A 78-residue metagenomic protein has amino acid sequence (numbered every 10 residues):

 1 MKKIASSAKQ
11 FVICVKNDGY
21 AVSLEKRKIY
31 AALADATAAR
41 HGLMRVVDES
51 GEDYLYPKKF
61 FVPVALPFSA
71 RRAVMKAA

Functional and structural regions predicted by a protein language model:
M1-K16: SH3-family beta-barrel domains
M1-K3, V47-E49, A78: Conserved functional hotspots at enzyme active or ligand-binding sites that engage polyanionic ligands
I4-S7, A31, S69, K76-A77: Residue-level detector of intrinsically disordered, flexible termini and proteolytic processing junctions
I13-E25, I29-Y56: Basic/aromatic-rich interaction segments and small domains that mediate binding to polyanionic partners
L55-A78: C-terminal structural segments of small proteins and small subunits
